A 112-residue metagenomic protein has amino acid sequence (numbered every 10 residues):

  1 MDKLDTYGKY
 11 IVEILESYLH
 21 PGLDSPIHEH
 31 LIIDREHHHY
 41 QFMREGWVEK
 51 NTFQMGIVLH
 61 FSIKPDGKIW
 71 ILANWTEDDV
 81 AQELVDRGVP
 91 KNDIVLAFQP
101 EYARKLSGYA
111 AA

Functional and structural regions predicted by a protein language model:
M1-A112: Terminal domain-initiation and capping elements
